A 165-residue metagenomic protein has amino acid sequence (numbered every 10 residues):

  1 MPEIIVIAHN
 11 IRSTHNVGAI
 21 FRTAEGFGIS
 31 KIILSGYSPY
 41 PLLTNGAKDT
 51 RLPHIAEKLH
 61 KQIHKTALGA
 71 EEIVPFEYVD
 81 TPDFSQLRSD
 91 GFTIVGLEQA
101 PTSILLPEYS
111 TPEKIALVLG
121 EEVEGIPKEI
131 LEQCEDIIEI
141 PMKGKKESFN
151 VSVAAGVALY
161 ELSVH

Functional and structural regions predicted by a protein language model:
M1-Q99: RNA substrate-binding interface of SAM-dependent RNA methyltransferases
H9, S35-G36, E98, E121 (+1 more regions): Short beta->alpha connector loops at strand-helix junctions that form conserved, small/polar/Pro-enriched
H15-N16, I104, G125, F149: Residues that form or flank phosphate/diphosphate-binding pockets in enzymes that use nucleotide phosphates
L59-H64, E124-I130: Short, glycine/polar-rich helix-capping loops at beta-to-alpha or helix-loop-helix junctions that flank or form
K114-I115: A contiguous loop/helix-start segment that scaffolds small-molecule binding in enzyme catalytic cores
K128-H165: Structured adenosyl-cofactor binding patch, chiefly the S-adenosyl-L-methionine
